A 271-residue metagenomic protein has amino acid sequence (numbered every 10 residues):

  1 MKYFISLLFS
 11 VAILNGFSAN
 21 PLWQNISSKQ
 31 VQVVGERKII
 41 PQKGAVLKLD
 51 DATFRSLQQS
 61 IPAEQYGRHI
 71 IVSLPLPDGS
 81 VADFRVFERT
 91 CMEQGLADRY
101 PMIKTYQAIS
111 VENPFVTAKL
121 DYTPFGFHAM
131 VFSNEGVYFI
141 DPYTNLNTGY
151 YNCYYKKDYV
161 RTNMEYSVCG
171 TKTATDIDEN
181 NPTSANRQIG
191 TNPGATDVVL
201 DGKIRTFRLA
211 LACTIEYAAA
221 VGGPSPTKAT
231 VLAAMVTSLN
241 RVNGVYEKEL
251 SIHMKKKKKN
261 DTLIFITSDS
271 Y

Functional and structural regions predicted by a protein language model:
M1-Q24: Bacterial Sec-dependent N-terminal signal peptides
Y3, G16, Q59-S60, Q65 (+10 more regions): Intrinsic disorder/low-complexity segments enriched in polar/small residues
Y3, Y66, Y100, Y106 (+9 more regions): Sequence-level detector for tyrosine residue identity
F4, P124, G202-I204: Short, solvent-exposed loop/turn segments at the edges of secondary structure
F17-L146: N-terminal prosegments of processed precursors
N20-I39, G44, G149-Y271: Fold-level signature of zinc-dependent metallopeptidase catalytic domains
